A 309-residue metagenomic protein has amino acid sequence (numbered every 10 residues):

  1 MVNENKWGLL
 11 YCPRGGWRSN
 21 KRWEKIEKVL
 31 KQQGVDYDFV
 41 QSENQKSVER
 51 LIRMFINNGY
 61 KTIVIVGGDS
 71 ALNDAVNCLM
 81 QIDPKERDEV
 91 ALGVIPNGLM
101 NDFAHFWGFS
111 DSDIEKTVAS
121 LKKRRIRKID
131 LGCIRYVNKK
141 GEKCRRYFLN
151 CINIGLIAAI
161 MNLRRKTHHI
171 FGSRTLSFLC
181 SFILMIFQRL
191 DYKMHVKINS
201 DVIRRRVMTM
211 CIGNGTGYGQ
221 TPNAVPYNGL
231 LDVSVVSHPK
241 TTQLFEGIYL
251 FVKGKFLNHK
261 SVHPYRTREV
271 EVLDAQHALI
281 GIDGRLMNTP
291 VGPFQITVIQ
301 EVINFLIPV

Functional and structural regions predicted by a protein language model:
M1-V66, N77, A119: ATP/NTP phosphate-donor binding region
L10, Q33, Q81-M208: Catalytic core of DAGKc-family lipid kinases
G16-N20, A159, G219: Short N-terminal binding/cap micro-motifs at the start of the first secondary-structure element
N20, I198-N199, R204, N228 (+1 more regions): ATP/nucleoside-binding phosphotransfer catalytic cores, i.e., glycine-rich phosphate-binding loops
K21-W23, V76-L79, H105-W107, N223-A224: Short amphipathic alpha-helical segments
E43-S47, G67-S70, G98, G155: Short beta->alpha linker loops
V48, A71-A75, I129: Short glycine/serine/threonine-rich phosphate/pyrophosphate-binding segments that cradle anionic phosphate groups
N153, I157, C211-P222: Glycine-rich phosphate/pyrophosphate-binding beta-alpha loops
